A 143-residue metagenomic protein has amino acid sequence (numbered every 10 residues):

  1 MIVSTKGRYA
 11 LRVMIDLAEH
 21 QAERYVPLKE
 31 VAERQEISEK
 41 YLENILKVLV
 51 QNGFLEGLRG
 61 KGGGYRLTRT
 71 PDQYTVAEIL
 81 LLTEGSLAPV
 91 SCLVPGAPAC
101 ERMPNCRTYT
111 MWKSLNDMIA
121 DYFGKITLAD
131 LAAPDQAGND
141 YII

Functional and structural regions predicted by a protein language model:
V3-T5, Y9-L11, I15-I37: N-terminal helix-turn-helix DNA-binding core of bacterial DNA-binding proteins
E33, V50-Q51: Alpha-helical residues within the helix-turn-helix
K40: Key DNA-contact positions within bacterial/archaeal DNA-binding proteins
L46-K47: Short, hydrophobic-biased segments on the C-terminal half of alpha helices that form "recognition helices"
Q51-F54, L82: Residue cluster at the C-terminal edge of the helix-turn-helix DNA-binding motif
F54-G62, R66-L67: Beta-hairpin "wing" of winged helix-turn-helix
V76, V94-I143: C-terminal regulatory/oligomerization modules of transcriptional regulators
